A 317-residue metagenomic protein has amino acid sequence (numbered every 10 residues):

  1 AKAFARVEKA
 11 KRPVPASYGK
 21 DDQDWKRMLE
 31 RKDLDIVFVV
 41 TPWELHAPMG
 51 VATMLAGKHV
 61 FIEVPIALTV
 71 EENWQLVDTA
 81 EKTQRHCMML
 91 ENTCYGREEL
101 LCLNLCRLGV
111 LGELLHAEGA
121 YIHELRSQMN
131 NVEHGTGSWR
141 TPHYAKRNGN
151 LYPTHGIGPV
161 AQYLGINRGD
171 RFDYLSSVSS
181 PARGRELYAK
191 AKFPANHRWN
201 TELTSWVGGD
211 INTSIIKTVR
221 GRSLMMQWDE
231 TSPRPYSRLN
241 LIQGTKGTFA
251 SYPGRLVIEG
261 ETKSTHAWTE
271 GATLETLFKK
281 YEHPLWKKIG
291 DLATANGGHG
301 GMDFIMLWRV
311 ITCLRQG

Functional and structural regions predicted by a protein language model:
A1-F4, K26-L29, V51-M54, V77 (+5 more regions): Non-transmembrane alpha-helical segments in soluble domains of secreted/periplasmic/extracellular proteins
A1-K58, W74, D78-H86: N-terminal glycine-/serine-/threonine-rich beta1-alpha1-beta2 phosphate-ribose binding loop of Rossmann-like
A56-T69: ADP-ribose/adenylate-binding Rossmann-like module
T83-M88, T93-S205, L239, T248 (+1 more regions): Predominantly a Rossmann-like dinucleotide-binding segment in NAD(P)-dependent oxidoreductases
H143-N150, N200-L203, W228-D229, G290-G300 (+1 more regions): Active-site rim elements
A161, I211, S232-G317: C-terminal helical cap and adjacent loop that interface with cofactors, partners, or active-site loops
S214-R220, G244: Active-site beta-strand termini and strand-to-loop segments that position acidic
